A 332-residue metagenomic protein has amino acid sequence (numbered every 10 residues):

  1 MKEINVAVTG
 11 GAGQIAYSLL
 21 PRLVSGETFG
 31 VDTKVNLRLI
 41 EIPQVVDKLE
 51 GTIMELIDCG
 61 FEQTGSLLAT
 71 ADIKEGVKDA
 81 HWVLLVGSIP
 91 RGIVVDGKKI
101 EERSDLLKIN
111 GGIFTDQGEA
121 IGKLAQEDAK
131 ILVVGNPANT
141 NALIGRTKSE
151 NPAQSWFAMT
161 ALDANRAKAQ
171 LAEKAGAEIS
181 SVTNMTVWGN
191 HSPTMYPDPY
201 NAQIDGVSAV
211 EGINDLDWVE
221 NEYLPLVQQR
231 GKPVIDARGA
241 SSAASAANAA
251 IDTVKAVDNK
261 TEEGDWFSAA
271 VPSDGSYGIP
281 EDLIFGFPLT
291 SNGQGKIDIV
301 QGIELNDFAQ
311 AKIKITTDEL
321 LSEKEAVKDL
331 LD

Functional and structural regions predicted by a protein language model:
V8-A12, L20: N-terminal Rossmann NAD(P)H-binding glycine-rich loop of SDR-like oxidoreductase domains
Y17: Residues forming the Rossmann-fold NAD(P)(H) cofactor-binding site
S25-A80, I89, V95-D96, E325-D329: Conserved N-terminal Rossmann-fold NAD(P) cofactor-binding segment
V83-L85, V133: Redox-cofactor binding/interface segments in oxidoreductases and associated redox assembly factors
S88-R91, P137-A138: Short glycine-rich anion-binding loops that position phosphate/pyrophosphate groups of nucleotides and phosphorylated
K98-Q170: Rossmann-like NAD(P)(H) cofactor-binding subdomain of soluble oxidoreductases
K148-Q154, A164-D332: C-terminal substrate-binding/catalytic lobe of Rossmann-fold NAD(P)-dependent dehydrogenases
